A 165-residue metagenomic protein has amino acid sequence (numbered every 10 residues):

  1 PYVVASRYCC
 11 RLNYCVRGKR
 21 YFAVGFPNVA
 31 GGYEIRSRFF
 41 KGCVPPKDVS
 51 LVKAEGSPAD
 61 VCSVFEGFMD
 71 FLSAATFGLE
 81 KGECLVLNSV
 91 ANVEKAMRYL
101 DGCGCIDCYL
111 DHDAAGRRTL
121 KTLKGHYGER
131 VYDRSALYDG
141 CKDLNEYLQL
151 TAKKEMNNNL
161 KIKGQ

Functional and structural regions predicted by a protein language model:
P1-Y2, V29, F77, Y147: Generic structural signal for bulky hydrophobic/aromatic residues embedded in well-ordered secondary structure
P1-Y21, L160-Q165: TOPRIM metal-binding catalytic domain and adjacent DNA-binding surface shared by DnaG-type primases
V4, C10, F22, V29 (+4 more regions): A general marker of short, structured functional hotspots
C10-C15, K53, L120, H126-G128: Solvent-exposed, non-transmembrane amphipathic alpha-helical segments
L12-D101: Phosphate-handling DNA/RNA-contact segment within nucleic-acid enzymes
D60, T76-Q165: TOPRIM fold recognition
